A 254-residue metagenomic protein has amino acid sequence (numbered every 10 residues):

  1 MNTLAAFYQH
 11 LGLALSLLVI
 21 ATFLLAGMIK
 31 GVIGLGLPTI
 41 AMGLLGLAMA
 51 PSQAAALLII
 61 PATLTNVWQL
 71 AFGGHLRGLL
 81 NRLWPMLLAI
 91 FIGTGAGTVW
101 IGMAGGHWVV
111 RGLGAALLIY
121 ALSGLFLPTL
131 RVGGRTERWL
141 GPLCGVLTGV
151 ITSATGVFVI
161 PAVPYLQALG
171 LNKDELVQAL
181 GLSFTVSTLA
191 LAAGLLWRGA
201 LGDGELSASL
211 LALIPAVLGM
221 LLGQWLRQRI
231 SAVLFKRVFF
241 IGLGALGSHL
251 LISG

Functional and structural regions predicted by a protein language model:
M1-L15, G78-L87, F91-P128: Helix-loop-helix hairpins and the membrane-proximal interhelical loops of multi-pass alpha-helical transport proteins
N2-A48, L130-L180, S187: Selected transmembrane alpha-helices and immediately adjacent juxtamembrane segments of polytopic inner-membrane
Y8, L15-S16, G46-T63, H107-L117 (+2 more regions): Structural signature of hydrophobic alpha-helical transmembrane segments
A21, L25, I60-V67, W84 (+8 more regions): Hydrophobic residues within alpha-helical transmembrane segments of multi-pass solute transporters/permease subunits
A48-S52, G73-L80, Q167-E175, R198-G202: Juxtamembrane helix-boundary/capping and inter-helix hinge elements in multi-pass membrane proteins
A54, A96-I101, I151-V157, L191-G194 (+1 more regions): Hydrophobic alpha-helical transmembrane segments in multi-pass integral membrane proteins
L57-G106, L189-A232: Selective hydrophobic functional segments
N66-R77, T98, G112-E137, Q224-W225 (+2 more regions): Transmembrane helix exit motif
